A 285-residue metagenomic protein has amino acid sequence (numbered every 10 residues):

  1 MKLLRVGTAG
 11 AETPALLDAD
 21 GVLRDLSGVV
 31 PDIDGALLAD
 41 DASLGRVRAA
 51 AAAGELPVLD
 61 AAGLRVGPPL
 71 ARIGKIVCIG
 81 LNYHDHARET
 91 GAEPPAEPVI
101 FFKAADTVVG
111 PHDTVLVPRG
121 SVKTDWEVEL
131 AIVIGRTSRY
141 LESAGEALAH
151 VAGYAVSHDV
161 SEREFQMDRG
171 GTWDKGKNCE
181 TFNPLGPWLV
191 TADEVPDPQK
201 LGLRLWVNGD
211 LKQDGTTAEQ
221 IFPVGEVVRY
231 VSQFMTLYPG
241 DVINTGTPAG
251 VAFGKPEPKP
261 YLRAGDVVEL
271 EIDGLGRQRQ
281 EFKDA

Functional and structural regions predicted by a protein language model:
M1-P98, V267-E269: N-terminal non-catalytic cap/leader segment that marks the start of a structured domain
L4, V66-P68, R88-G91, V115-T124 (+5 more regions): A generic local secondary-structure boundary/capping motif
R5-G10, R48, P57-L59, H86 (+2 more regions): Catalytic-pocket segment enriched in acidic/His residues
G74-V77, E97-V99, D113-V115, V122-L130 (+1 more regions): Generic beta-strand structural signal
P94-P111, T124-W126, L262-G274: Structural signature of FAD isoalloxazine-binding scaffolds in flavoprotein oxidoreductases
K103-A105, H112, R119, W126-L130 (+4 more regions): Short, structured patches in soluble enzyme cores that scaffold and shape functional sites
I134, E142-S157: RNA pseudouridine synthases
